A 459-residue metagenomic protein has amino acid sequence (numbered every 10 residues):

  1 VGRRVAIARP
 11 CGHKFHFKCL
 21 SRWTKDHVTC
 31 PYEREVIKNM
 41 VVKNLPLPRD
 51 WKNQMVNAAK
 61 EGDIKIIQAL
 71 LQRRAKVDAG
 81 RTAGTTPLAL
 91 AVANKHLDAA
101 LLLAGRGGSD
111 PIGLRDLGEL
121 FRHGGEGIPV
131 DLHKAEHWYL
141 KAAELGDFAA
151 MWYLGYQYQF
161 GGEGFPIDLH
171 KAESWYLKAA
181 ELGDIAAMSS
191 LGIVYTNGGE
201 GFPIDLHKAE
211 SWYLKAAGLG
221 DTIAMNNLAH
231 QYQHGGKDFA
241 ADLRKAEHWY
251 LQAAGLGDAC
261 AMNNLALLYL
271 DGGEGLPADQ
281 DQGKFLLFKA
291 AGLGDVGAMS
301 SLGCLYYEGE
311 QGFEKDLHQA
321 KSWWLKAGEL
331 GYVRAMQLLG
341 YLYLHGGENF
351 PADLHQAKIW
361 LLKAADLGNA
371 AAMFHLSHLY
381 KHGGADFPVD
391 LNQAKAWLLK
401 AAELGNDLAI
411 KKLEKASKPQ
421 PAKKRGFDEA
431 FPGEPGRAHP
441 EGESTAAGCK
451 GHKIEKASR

Functional and structural regions predicted by a protein language model:
V1-P46: RING-type zinc-finger domain of E3 ubiquitin ligases
F15, Q54-A58, P87-A91, W323: Ankyrin-repeat helix-start
L47-N57, G80-T86: Ankyrin-repeat boundary/"N-cap" motif
N57-D63, L90-H96, D116, L120: Ankyrin repeat A-helix N-terminal signature
Q68-K76, L101-G108: Ankyrin repeat domain, specifically the short helix-to-loop turn at the C-terminus of the second helix of each repeat
L117-G124, Y153-G161, S190-G198, N227-G235 (+5 more regions): Hydrophobic face of amphipathic alpha-helices that form TPR/SEL1-like repeat modules and related alpha-solenoid
